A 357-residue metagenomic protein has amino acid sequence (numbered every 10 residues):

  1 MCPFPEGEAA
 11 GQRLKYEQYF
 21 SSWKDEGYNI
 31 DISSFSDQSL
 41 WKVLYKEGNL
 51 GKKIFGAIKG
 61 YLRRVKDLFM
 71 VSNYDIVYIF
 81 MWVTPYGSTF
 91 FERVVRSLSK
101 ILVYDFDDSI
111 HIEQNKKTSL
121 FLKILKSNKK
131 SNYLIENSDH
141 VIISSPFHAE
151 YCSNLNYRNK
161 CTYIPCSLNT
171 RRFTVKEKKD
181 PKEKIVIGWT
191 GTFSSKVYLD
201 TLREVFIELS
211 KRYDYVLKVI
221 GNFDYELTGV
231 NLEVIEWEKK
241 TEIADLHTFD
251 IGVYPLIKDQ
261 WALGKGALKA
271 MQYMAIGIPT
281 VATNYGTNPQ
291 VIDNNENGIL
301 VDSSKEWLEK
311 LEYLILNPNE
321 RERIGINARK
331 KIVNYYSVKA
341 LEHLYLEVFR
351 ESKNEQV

Functional and structural regions predicted by a protein language model:
C2-Y74, H148, F223: N-terminal strand-loop element at the rim of the active site of nucleotide-sugar-dependent glycosyltransferases
G7-S22, D31-I32, N169-V175, D180-T248: Conserved catalytic-core segment of nucleotide-activated headgroup transferases in glycan assembly
L62-Y74, Y86-Y104, I110-E113, F121-V141: Membrane-proximal helix-turn-helix segments that form the acceptor-binding/catalytic region of lipid-linked
F147, S167: Carbohydrate-associated surface elements
V197, E233, K240-A275, A282-Q290: Nucleotide-sugar-dependent
N294-K305, Y313-N319: Conserved acidic donor-binding segment of nucleotide-sugar-dependent glycosyltransferases
Y313, E320-Y335, L344-E347: A short, well-ordered alpha-helix in the C-terminal region of glycosyltransferases
V338-V357: C-terminal alpha-helical cap of glycosyltransferases
